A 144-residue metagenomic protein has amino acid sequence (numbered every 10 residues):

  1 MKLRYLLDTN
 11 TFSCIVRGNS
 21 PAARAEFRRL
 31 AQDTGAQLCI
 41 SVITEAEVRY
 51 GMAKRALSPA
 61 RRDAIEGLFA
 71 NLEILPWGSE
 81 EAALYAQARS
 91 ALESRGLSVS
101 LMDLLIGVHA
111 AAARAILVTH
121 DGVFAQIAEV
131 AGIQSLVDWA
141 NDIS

Functional and structural regions predicted by a protein language model:
M1-I40, M52-G67, D142-S144: Short, well-structured N-terminal submotif of metal-dependent ribonuclease cores
K2-L3, A111-S144: Acidic, PIN/NYN-like endoribonuclease modules and their adjacent C-terminal/linker elements
L3, E73-V118: Active-site neighborhoods of divalent-metal-dependent phosphate/nucleic-acid chemistry enzymes
D8, E47, D103, D121: Acidic active-site catalytic centers that drive phospho-/nucleotidyl reactions and related ester hydrolyses
D8-T9, A23, V48, Y85 (+1 more regions): Generic structural signal for small/hydrophobic residues in well-ordered secondary structure, especially within
F12, E45-V48, A82, F124: A generic structural signal for short hydrophobic patches within well-formed alpha-helices
Q37, E73, G132-S135: Conserved beta-strand segments of alpha/beta enzyme cores
C39, A64, E80, L101 (+2 more regions): Amphipathic alpha-helical recognition patches that constitute DNA-binding helices
